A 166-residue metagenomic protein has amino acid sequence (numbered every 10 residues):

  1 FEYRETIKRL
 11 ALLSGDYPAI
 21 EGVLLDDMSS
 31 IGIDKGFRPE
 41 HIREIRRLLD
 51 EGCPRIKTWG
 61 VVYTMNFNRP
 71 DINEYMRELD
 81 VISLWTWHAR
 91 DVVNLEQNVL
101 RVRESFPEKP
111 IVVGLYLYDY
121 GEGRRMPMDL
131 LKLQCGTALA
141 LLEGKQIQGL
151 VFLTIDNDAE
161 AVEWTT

Functional and structural regions predicted by a protein language model:
F1-T166: Glycan-processing catalytic domains of CAZymes
